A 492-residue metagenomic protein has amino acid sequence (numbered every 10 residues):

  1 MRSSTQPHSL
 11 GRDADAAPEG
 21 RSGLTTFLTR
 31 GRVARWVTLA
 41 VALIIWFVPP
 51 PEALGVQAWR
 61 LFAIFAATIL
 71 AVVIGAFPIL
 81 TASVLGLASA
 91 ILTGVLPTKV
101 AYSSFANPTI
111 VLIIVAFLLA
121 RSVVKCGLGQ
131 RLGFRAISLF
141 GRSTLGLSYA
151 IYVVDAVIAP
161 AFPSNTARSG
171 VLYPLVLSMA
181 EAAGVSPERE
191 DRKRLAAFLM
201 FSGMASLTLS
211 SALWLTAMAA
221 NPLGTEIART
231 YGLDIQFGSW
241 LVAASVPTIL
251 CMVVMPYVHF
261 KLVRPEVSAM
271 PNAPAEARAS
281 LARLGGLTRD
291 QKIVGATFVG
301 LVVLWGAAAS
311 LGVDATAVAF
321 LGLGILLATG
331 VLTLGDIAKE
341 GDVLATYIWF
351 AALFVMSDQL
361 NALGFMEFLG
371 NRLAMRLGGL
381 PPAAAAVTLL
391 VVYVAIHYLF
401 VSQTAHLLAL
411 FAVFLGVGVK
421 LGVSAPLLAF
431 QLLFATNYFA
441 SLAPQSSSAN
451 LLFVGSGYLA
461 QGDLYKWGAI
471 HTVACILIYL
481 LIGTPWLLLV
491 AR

Functional and structural regions predicted by a protein language model:
R2-V48, K125-L128, N165-R168, A183-A197 (+3 more regions): Juxtamembrane and boundary regions of transmembrane helices in multi-pass small-molecule transporters and channels
G23, P50, A67, L80-R189 (+2 more regions): Membrane-embedded alpha-helical segments and adjacent helix-loop junctions characteristic of multi-pass solute
L24-G31, E52-R60, V72, K99-P108 (+6 more regions): Interfacial loop-to-helix junctions that mark the boundaries of transmembrane helices in multi-pass membrane
V37-I44, A63-L70, L85, S89 (+14 more regions): Lipid-exposed faces of alpha-helical membrane segments in multi-pass integral membrane proteins
I45-A53, G94-V100, L128, L304-V313 (+4 more regions): Transmembrane helix-loop junctions in multi-pass membrane proteins
P51-W59, A66-V84, A101, Y257-R264 (+3 more regions): Flexible hinge motifs at transmembrane-helix junctions and intramembrane kinks/re-entrant loops in multi-pass membrane
A53-A63, A106-L118, L172, V313-L323 (+2 more regions): Structural signature of hydrophobic alpha-helical transmembrane segments
I69-P78, V154-S164, M204-L215, A307-S310 (+2 more regions): Transmembrane alpha-helix interface/packing and boundary motifs in multi-pass membrane proteins, characterized by
